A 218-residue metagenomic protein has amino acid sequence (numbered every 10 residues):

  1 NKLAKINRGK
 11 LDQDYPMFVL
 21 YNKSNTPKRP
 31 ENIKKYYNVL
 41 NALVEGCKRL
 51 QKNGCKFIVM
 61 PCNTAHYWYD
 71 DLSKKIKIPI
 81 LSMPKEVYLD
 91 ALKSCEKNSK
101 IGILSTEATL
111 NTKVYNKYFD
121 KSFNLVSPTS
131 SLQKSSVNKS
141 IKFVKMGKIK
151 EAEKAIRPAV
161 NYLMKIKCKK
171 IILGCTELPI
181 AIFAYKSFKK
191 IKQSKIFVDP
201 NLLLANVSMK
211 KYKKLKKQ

Functional and structural regions predicted by a protein language model:
N1-Q218: Non-catalytic structural scaffold of enzyme domains
